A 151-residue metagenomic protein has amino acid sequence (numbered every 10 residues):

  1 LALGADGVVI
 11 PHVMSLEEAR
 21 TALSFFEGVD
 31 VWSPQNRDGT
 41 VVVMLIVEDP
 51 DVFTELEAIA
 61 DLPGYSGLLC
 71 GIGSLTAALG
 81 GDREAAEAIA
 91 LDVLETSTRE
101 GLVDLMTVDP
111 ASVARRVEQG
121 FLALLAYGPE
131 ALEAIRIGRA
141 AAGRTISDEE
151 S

Functional and structural regions predicted by a protein language model:
L1-S151: Expand to "…catalyze enediolate/carbanion chemistry for C-C bond making/breaking, isomerization, decarboxylation
